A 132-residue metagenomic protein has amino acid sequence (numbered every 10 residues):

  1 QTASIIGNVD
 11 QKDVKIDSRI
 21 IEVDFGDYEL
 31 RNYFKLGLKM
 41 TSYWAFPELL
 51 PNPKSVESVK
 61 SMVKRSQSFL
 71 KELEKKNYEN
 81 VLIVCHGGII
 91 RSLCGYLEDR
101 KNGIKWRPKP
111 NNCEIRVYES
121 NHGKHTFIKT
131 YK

Functional and structural regions predicted by a protein language model:
Q1-T41: Phosphate-coordination/substrate-recognition cap region in phosphate-metabolizing enzymes
I5, S92-Y96: Active-site signature of alpha/beta-hydrolase-fold catalytic machinery across serine- and Asp/Cys-nucleophile hydrolases
Y33-F46, K124-K132: A polyampholytic, Gly/Pro-enriched intrinsically disordered region
T41-S61: Short glycine/proline- and acidic residue-enriched helix-loop micro-motifs that form flexible lids or anion-recognition
K60-S68: Alpha-helix-centered segments that form part of catalytic cores
Q67-K75: Generic structural signal for well-ordered alpha-helical scaffold segments
N77-G87: Generic beta-sheet signal
R100-T126: Domain-level recognition of soluble alpha/beta enzyme cores, biased toward histidine phosphatases/phosphomutases
